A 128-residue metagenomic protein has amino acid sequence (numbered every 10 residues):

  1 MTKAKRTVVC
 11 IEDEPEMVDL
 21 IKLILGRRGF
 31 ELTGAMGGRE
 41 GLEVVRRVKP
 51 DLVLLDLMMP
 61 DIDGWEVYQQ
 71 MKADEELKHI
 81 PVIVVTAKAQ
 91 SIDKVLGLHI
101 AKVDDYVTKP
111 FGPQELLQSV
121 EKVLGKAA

Functional and structural regions predicted by a protein language model:
M1-V9, Q114-A128: Non-catalytic signal-transmission and effector/linker regions of two-component phosphorelay proteins
E12: Conserved acidic carboxylate
D19-R27: Charged docking surfaces used in two-component/phosphorelay signaling
K22, E66, A89-Y106, Q118-E121: Alpha4 helix (beta4-alpha4-beta5 surface) of REC/receiver domains from two-component response regulators
G34-E43, G64: Helix N-cap/capping motif at the beta->alpha junctions
V48-L54: Active-site beta3 strand of CheY-like receiver
M59: Receiver (REC) domain active-site loop signature in two-component systems and cognate sites in sensor histidine kinases
